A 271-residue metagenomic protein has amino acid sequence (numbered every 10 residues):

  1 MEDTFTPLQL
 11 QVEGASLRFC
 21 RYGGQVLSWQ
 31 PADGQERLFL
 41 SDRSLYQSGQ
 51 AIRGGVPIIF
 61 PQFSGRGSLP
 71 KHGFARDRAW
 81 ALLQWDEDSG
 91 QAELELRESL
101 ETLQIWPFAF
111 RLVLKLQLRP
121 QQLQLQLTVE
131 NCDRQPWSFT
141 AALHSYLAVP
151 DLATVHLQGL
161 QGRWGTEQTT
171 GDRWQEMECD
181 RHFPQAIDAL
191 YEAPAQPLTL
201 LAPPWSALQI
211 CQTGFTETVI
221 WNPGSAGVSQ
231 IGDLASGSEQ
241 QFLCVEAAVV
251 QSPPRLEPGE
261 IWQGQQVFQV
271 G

Functional and structural regions predicted by a protein language model:
M1-A15, E98-S99, R111, A189-G271: Beta-strand-rich recognition/accessory modules
L8, A92-L94, L112-L114, L125 (+4 more regions): Hydrophobic residues positioned within well-ordered beta-strands of beta-sheet architectures
E13-K71: Acidic-aromatic substrate-binding/catalytic surfaces of carbohydrate-active enzymes
F19, L127-D133, V270: Asparagine-centered strand-capping/turn motif at beta-strand->loop junctions
S28-Q30, Q135-A141: Short, hydrophobic/aromatic beta-strand segments
P70-P120: Extended, loop-rich substrate-binding clefts of extracytoplasmic carbohydrate-active enzymes
E101, C132-R134, P150, G271: Short coil/turn motifs at secondary-structure junctions
P136-S138, Y146-V219: Active-site/ligand-binding surface loops and adjacent short beta/alpha elements that line catalytic pockets across
